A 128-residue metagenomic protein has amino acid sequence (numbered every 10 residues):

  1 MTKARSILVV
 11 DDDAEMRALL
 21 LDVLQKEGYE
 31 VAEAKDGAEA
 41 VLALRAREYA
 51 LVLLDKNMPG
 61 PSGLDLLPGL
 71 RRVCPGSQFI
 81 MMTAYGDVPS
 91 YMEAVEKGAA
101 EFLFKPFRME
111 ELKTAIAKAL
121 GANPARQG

Functional and structural regions predicted by a protein language model:
D13, K56-N57: The short loop immediately C-terminal to the conserved phospho-acceptor aspartate in CheY-like receiver
R17, P59, D87: The feature encodes the CheY-like receiver
A18-K26: Charged docking surfaces used in two-component/phosphorelay signaling
G28-K35, A43: Short hydrophobic/Thr-rich beta-strand motif most characteristic of the beta2 strand and flanking loop of CheY-like
D36-E39, S62-D65: Acidic catalytic/metal-coordinating carboxylates
D65, G86-E101: Alpha4 helix (beta4-alpha4-beta5 surface) of REC/receiver domains from two-component response regulators
P89, F107-I116: C-terminal output helix
